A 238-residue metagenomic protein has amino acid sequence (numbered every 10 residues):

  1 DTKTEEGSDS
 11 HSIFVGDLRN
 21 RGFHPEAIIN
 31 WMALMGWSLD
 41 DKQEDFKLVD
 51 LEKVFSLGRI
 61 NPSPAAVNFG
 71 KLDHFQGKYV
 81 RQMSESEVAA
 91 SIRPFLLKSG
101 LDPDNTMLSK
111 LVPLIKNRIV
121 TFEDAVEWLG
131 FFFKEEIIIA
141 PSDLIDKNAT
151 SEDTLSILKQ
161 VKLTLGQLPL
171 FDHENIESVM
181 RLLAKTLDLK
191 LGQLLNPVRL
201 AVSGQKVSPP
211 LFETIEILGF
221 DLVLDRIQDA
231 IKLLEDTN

Functional and structural regions predicted by a protein language model:
D1-V80, R93-P94, N196, L200-V202 (+2 more regions): Alpha-helical recognition segments enriched in aromatics with Gly/Pro capping that present substrate-recognition
W31-M32, Q76, V112-I119, M180 (+3 more regions): Short alpha-helical scaffolding segments that buttress acidic/His motifs in well-ordered protein cores
A33, S56, L97, V120 (+6 more regions): Hydrophobic alpha-helix feature that most strongly marks membrane-spanning transmembrane helices and their immediate
F46, V67, M83, E87 (+4 more regions): Alpha-helix N-cap and coil->helix boundary residues
L51-I60, S99, I139-D143, K185-L187 (+1 more regions): Short, mixed-charge aromatic SLiMs
E85-L187: Small-residue-rich helix-loop
E174-L234: Charged substrate- and nucleic-acid-binding regions of tRNA-handling and nucleotidyl-transfer enzymes, centered on
